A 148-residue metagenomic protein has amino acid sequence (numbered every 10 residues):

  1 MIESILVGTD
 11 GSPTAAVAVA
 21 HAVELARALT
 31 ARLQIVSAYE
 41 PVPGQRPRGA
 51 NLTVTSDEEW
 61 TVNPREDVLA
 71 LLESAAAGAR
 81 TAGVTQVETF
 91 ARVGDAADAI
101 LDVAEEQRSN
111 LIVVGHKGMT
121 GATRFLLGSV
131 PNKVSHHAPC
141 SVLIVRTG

Functional and structural regions predicted by a protein language model:
M1, T14, S74-I112: Structural beta-alpha unit
I2-S56, A82: Small/aliphatic-rich secondary-structure junction motif
V36, E88-R92, L143: General small-molecule cofactor/ligand-binding pocket signal
S37, G115-K117, R146-T147: Short secondary-structure boundary segments
A50-V54, E105-Q107, V130-P131: Short, hinge-like loop/turn segments at secondary-structure boundaries
V54-A70: A short acidic, glycine-rich active-site loop that binds or catalyzes chemistry on phosphate/adenosine moieties
L111-K133: Glycine-rich, Arg-bearing micro-motifs that act as flexible, cationic patches
